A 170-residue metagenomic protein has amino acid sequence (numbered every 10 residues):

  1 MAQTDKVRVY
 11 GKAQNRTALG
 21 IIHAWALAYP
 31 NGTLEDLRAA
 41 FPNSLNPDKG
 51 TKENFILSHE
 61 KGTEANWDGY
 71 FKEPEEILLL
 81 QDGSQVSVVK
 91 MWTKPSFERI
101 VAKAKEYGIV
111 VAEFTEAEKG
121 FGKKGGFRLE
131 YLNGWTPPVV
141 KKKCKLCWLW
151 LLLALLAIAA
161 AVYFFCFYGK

Functional and structural regions predicted by a protein language model:
M1-K170: Intrinsically disordered, charged low-complexity linkers and terminal tails that flank or connect structured domains
